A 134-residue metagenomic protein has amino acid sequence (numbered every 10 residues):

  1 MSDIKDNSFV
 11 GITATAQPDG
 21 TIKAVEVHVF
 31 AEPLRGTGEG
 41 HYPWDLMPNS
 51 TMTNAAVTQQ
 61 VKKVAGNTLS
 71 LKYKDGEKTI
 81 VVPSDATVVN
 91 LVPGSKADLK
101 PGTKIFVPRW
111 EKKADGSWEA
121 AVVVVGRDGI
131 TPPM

Functional and structural regions predicted by a protein language model:
M1-M134: Short, flexible, surface-exposed loop segments at domain boundaries
